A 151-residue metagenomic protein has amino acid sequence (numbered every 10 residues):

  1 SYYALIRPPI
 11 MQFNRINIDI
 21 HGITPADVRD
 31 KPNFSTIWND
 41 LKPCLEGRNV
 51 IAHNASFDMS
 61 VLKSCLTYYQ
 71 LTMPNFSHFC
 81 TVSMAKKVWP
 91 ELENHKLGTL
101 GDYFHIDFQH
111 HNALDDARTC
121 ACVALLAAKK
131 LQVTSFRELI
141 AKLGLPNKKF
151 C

Functional and structural regions predicted by a protein language model:
S1-N75, P90-E91, L97-H111: Conserved non-catalytic scaffold segment of RNase H-like nuclease domains
A4, T81, T119-C120: Ser/Thr-centric signal marking residues that sit in or immediately flank functional binding/regulatory motifs
I37, A85, C120: Short Asp/Glu-rich motifs
N54, D58, C80, D116: Acidic active-site catalytic centers that drive phospho-/nucleotidyl reactions and related ester hydrolyses
T72-M84: Conserved beta-strand -> loop -> alpha-helix junction used to position metal-binding or nucleic-acid-contacting
A113-L126: Acidic, divalent-metal-coordinating active-site segment for phosphoryl/phosphodiester hydrolysis, typified by short
V123-C151: Acidic two-metal-ion nuclease catalytic site recognized across multiple nuclease folds, prominently DnaQ/RNase D-T
